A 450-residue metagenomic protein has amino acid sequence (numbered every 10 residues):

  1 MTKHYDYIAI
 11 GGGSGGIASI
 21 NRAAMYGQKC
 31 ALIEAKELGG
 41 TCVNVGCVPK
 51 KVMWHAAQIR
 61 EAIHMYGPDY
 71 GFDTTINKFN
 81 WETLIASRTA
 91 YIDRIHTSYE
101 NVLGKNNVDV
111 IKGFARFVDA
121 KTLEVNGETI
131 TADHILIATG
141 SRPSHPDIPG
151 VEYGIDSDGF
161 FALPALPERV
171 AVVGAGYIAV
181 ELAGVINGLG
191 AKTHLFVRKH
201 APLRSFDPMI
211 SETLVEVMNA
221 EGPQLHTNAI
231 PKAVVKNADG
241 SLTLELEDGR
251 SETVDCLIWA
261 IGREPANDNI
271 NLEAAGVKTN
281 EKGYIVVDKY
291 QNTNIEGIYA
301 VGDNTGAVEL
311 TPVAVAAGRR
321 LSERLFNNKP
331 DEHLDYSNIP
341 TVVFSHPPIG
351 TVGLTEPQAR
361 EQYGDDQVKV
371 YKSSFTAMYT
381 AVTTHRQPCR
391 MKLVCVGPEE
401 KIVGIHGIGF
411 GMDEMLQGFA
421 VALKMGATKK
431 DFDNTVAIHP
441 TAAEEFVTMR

Functional and structural regions predicted by a protein language model:
T2-K3, I8-G12, A18, Y26 (+12 more regions): Residues forming the flavin
T2-Y5, G12, N21-Q28, I33-L166 (+7 more regions): Glycine-rich flavin
I8-I10, A115, I130-G140, V172-V173 (+2 more regions): Short hydrophobic core segments
I8-K36, T41, V48, V52-A62 (+2 more regions): Flexible, glycine-rich terminal cap/loop adjacent to redox cofactors in electron-transfer oxidoreductases
A18, R22-A23, C42, I135 (+3 more regions): Hydrophobic/aromatic ligand-binding patch that stacks against planar heteroaromatic rings of cofactors or nucleotides
C47, I137-K192, F196, Q224-L225 (+3 more regions): Glycine-rich dinucleotide-binding loop and its adjacent helix/turn
D109-K112, R116-E124, I130, L189-K289 (+2 more regions): A Rossmann-like FAD-binding core segment of flavoenzymes
E152-E168, S251-N328: FAD-site-proximal beta/loop scaffold in flavoenzymes
